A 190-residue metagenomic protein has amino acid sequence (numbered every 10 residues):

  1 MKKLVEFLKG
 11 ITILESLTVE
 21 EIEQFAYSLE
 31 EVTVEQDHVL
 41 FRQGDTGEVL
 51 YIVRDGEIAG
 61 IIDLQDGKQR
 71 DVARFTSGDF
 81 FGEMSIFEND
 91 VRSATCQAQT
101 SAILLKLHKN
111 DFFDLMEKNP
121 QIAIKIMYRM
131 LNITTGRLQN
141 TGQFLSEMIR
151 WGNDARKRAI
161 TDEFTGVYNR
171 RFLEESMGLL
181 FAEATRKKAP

Functional and structural regions predicted by a protein language model:
M1-E35: Cyclic nucleotide-binding regulatory module and flanking cytosolic helices
L4, I22, R92, N110-R150: A small-molecule sensor/coupling module
D37, E48-I61, S77-G78: Glycine- and acidic-residue-biased ligand/ion/polar-headgroup-sensing regions
L40-D45: Short phosphate-coordinating micro-motif centered on Lys-Gly-acidic
I58-R70: A short beta-strand-loop-beta hairpin characteristic of the jelly-roll/cupin
D71-Y128: Cyclic-nucleotide recognition modules
A155-E175: Conserved nucleotide-binding and Mg2+-coordinating catalytic segments in signaling enzymes
S176-P190: Active-site-proximal structural segments of metal-dependent nucleotidyl cyclase/transferase enzymes
